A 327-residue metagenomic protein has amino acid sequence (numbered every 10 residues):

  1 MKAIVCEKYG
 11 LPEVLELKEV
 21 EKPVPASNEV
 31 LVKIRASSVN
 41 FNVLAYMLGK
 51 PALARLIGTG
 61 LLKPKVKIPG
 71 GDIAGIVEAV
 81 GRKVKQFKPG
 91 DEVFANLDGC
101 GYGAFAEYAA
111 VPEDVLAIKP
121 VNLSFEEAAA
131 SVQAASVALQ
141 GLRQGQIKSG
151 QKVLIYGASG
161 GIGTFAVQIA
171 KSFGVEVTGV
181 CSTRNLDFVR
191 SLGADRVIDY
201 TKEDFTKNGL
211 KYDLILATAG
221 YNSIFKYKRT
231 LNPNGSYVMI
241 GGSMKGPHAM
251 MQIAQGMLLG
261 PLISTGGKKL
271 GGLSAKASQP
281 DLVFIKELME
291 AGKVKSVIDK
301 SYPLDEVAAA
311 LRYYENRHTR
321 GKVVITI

Functional and structural regions predicted by a protein language model:
E21-S38, A52-C100: Glycine-rich beta-strand-centered segment in the early N-terminal region that forms part of a ligand/cofactor-binding
A45, G60-K63, G71-D72, A79 (+2 more regions): NAD(P)H dinucleotide-binding glycine-rich loop of Rossmann-like/cofactor-binding domains, especially the beta1-alpha1
E92, K152, G235-S236: Short glycine-centered segments of the SAM/dcSAM-binding site in methyltransferase folds
F94, I198, I215-L216: N-terminal Rossmann-like NAD(P) cofactor-binding module of classical short-chain dehydrogenase/reductase
A129-D199: Mid-domain Rossmann-like dinucleotide-binding core that forms the NAD(H)/NADP(H) cofactor-binding site
T206-L214: A short acidic, Gly/Pro-enriched loop at the edge of an enzyme's catalytic core that lines a small-molecule cofactor
N222-V294, I327: Glycine-rich phosphate-binding loop and adjacent beta-alpha segment of Rossmann(oid) nucleotide-cofactor-binding
E287, A291-K300, A308-I327: C-terminal capping/lid region of NAD(P)-dependent oxidoreductase domains
